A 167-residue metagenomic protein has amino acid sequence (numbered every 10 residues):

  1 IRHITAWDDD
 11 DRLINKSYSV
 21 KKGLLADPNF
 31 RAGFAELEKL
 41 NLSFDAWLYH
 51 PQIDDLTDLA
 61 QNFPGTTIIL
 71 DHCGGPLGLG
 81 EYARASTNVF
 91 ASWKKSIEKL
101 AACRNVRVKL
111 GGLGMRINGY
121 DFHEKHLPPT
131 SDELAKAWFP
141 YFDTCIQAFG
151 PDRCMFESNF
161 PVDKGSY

Functional and structural regions predicted by a protein language model:
I1-I4, I14, I53, I68-I69 (+4 more regions): Weak global preference for isoleucine
I1-Q52, D58-Q61, G74, N88-V89 (+1 more regions): Active-site gating/metal-coordination segments in enzymes
R2, E36-D45, T67-I69, N105-K109 (+1 more regions): Structural preference for beta-strand elements that scaffold enzyme active sites
R2-G23, T66-T67, G74-G80, R104 (+1 more regions): Active-site gating loops and adjacent loop-to-helix segments of metal-dependent hydrolytic enzymes
F30-F34, L56-A60, K94-I97, F142-I146: Generic structural signal for well-ordered alpha-helices, preferentially at hydrophobic/aromatic core positions
K39-L40, N62-F63, C103, A148: Alpha-helix C-cap/termination motif
L79-Y167: H/E-rich (His + Asp/Glu) clusters that bind or coordinate divalent metals
